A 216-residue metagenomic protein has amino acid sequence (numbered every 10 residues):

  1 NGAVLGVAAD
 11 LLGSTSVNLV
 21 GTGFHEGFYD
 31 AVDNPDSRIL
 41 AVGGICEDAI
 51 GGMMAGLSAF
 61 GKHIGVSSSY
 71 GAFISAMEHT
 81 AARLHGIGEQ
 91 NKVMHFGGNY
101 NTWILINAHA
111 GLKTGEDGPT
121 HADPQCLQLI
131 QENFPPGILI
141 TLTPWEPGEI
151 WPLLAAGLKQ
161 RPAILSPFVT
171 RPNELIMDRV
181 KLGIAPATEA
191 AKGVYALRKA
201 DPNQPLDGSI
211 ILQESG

Functional and structural regions predicted by a protein language model:
N1-E189, R198-D207: Thiamine diphosphate
S209-G216: Long, repeat-rich segments with strong aromatic
